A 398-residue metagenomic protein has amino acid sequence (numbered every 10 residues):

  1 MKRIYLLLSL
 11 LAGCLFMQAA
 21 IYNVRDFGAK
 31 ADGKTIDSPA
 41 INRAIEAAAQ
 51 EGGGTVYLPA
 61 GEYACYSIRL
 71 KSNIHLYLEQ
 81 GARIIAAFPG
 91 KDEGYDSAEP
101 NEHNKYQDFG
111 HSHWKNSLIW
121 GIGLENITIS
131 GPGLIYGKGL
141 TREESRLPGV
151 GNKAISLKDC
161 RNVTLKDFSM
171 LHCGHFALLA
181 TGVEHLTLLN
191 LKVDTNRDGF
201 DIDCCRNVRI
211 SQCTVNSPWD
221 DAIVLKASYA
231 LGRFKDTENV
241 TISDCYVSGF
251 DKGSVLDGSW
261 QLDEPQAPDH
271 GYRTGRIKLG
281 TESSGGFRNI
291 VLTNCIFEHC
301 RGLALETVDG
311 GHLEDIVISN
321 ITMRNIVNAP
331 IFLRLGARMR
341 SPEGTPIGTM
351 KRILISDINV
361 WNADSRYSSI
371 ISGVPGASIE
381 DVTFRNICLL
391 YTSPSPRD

Functional and structural regions predicted by a protein language model:
M1-I21: Bacterial Sec-dependent N-terminal signal peptides
V24-Y57: Acidic Gly/Asp/Thr-rich repetitive segments characteristic of extracellular carbohydrate-active and adhesion proteins
N42-Q50, Y63-Y77, I85-T128, L140-R161 (+7 more regions): Extracellular beta-strand-rich solenoid/capping regions of secreted or surface-exposed proteins that bind or remodel
G53, A60, C65, W114-N116 (+10 more regions): Surface-exposed or flexible loop/turn and strand-edge residues in extracellular/cell-surface modules
Q80-G81, E125-L134, R161-H172, E184-R197 (+6 more regions): Right-handed parallel beta-helix
L118, A154, F176-A177, G199 (+7 more regions): Structural detector of coil-to-beta-strand junctions
D309-G310, E314-I370: C-terminal structural cap/anchor segments
Y391-D398: Conserved small/polar residues in nucleotide/adenosyl-binding loops
